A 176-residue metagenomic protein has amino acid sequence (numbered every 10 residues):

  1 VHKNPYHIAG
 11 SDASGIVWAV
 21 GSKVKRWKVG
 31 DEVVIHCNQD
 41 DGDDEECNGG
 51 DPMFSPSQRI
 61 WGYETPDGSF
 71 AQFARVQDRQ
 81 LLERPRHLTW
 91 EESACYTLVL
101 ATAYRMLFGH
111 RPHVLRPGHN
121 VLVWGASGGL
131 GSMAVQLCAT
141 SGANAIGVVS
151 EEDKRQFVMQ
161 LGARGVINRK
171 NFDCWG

Functional and structural regions predicted by a protein language model:
V1-N48, D67, Q80, P85-L88: Glycine-rich beta-strand-centered segment in the early N-terminal region that forms part of a ligand/cofactor-binding
G10, G131-S132: N-terminal Rossmann-fold NAD(P) dinucleotide-binding loop
D40-D67, V114: Phosphate-binding beta-alpha-beta segment of Rossmann-like dinucleotide-binding domains, i.e., the NAD(P)
E64-F70, R86-R111, W124-S127, M133: A glycine-rich, Thr/Ser-enriched phosphate-binding loop motif common to dinucleotide/cofactor-binding enzymes
F73-L81: A short glycine-rich beta-alpha junction/loop motif
P117-H119: Phosphate-coordination loops involved in phosphoryl transfer and adenosine-cofactor binding
V123, A139-G176: Adenosine-nucleotide cofactor-binding segment
S132-T140: Surface-exposed amphipathic alpha-helices with a cationic face
